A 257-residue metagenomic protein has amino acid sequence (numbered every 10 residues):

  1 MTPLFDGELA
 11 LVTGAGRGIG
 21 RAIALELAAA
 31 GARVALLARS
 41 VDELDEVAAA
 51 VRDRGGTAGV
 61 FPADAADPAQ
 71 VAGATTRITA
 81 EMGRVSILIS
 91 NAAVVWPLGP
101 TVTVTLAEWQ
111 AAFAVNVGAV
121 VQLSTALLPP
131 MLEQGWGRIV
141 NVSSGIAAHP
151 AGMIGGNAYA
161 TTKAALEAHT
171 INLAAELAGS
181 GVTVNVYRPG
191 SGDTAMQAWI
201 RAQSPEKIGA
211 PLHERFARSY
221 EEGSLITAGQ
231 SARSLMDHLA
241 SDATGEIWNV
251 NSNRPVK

Functional and structural regions predicted by a protein language model:
L9, G16-R17: Conserved glycine-rich cofactor-binding loop
A32-E46: Conserved glycine-rich Rossmann-like NAD(P)H-binding loop of the short-chain dehydrogenase/reductase
V41, P62-G73, L106: The beta1-alpha1 cofactor-binding region of Rossmann-like NAD(H)/NADP(H)-dependent oxidoreductases
G99-T101, E108-Q110: Substrate-binding pocket helix/loop in short-chain dehydrogenase/reductase
S124-T125, I171: A short, exposed helix-loop element centered on a Lys and neighboring polar residues
R138-A165, T170-G179, S191-G192: Catalytic loop of short-chain dehydrogenase/reductase
G179-V182, V186, T194, P205-K257: C-terminal helical subdomain
